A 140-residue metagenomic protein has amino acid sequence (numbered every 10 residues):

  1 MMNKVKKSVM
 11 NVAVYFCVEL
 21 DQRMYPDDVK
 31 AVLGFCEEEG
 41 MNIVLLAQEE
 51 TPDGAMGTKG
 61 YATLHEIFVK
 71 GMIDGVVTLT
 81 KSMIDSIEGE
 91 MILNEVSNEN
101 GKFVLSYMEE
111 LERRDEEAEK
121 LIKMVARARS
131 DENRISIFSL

Functional and structural regions predicted by a protein language model:
M1-L140: Short, structured surface patches at the beginning of a domain
